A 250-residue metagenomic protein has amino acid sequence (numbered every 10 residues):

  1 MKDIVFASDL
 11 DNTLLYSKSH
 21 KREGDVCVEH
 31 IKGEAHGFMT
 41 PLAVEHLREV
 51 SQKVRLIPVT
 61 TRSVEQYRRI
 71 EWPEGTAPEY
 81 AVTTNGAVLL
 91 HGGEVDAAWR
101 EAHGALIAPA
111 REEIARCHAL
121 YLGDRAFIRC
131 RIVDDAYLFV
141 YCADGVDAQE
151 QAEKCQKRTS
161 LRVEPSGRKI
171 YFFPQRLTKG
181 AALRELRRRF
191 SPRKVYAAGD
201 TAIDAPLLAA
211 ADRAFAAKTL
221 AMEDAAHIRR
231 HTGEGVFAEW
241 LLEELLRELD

Functional and structural regions predicted by a protein language model:
M1-F6, L10-P58, Y67-R68: Active-site neighborhood of HAD-like aspartate-dependent phosphohydrolases
I4-F6, E79, V195: The start of beta-strands in P-loop NTPase/AAA+ ATPase cores
S17-K18, Y67-I70, G92-G93, P206-L207 (+1 more regions): Short glycine-/acidic-enriched loop or helix-start segments at secondary-structure transitions that form or flank
R22-V26, E74-T76, A214: Glycine-rich, phosphate-binding/catalytic loops in enzymes
F38-Y121: Active-site phosphate-binding/coordination module
L56, A81, V195, A214-A216: Short, well-ordered beta-strand core segments
R116-A210, T219, A225: Conserved acidic, metal-coordinating active-site core of Asp-based, Mg2+-dependent phosphoryl-transfer enzymes
K218-D250: Asp-based, Mg2+/Mn2+-dependent phosphohydrolase catalytic module
